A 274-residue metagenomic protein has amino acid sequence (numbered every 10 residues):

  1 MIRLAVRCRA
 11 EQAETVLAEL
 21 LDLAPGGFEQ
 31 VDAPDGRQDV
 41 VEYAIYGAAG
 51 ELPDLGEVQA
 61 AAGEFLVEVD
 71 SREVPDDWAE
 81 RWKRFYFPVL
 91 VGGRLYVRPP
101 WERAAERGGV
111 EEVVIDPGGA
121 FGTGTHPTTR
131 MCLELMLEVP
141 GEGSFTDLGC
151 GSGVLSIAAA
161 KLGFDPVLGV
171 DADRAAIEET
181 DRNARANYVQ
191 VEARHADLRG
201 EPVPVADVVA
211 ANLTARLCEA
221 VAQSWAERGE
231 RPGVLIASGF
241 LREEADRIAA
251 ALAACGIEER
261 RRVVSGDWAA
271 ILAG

Functional and structural regions predicted by a protein language model:
I2-E106: N-terminal auxiliary segments of SAM/dcSAM-dependent transferases
R3, Y96, V114-D116, D171 (+1 more regions): Conserved beta-strand segments that form the floor/walls of ligand-binding pockets within enzyme and binding domains
P25, P140, A226, E230: Short conserved AdoMet
D76-E142: SAM-dependent Rossmann-like transferase core, predominantly class I methyltransferases with a strong bias toward
G119-P202: Conserved SAM/SAH cofactor-binding pocket of Class I
E134, A172-G274: S-adenosylmethionine
